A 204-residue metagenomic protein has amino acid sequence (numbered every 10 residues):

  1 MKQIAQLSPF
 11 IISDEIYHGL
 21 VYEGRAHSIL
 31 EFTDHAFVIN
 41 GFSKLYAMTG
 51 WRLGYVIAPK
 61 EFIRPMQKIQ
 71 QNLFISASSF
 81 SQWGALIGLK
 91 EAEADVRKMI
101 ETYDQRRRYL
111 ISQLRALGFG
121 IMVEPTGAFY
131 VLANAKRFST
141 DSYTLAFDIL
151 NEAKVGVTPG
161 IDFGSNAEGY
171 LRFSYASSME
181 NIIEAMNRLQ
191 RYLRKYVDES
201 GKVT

Functional and structural regions predicted by a protein language model:
M1-T204: PLP-dependent class I/II
